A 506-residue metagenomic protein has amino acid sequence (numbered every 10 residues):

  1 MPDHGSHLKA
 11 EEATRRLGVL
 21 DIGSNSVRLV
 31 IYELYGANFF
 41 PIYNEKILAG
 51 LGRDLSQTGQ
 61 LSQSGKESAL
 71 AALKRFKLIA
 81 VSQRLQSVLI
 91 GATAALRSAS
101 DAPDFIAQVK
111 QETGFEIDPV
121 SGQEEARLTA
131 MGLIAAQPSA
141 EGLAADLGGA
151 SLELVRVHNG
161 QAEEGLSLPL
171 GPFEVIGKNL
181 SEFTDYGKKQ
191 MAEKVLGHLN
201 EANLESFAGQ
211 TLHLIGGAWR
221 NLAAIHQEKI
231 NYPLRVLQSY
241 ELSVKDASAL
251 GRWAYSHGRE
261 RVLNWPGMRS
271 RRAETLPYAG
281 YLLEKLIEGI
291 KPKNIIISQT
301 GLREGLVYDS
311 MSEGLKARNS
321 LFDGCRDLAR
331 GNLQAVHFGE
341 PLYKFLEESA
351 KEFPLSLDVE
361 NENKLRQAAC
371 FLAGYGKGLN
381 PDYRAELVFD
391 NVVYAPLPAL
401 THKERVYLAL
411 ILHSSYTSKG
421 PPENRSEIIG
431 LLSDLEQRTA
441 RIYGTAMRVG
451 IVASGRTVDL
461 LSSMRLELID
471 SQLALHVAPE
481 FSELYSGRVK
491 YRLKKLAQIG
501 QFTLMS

Functional and structural regions predicted by a protein language model:
P2-E12, M131: A short, basic/flexible loop-to-alpha-helix module at the beginning of a structural domain
E11-F40: N-terminal basic/disordered segments at the start of proteins
T14-L17, I31-L34, G50, D54-L85 (+8 more regions): Helical "lid/coupling" subdomains associated with nucleotide-phosphate turnover
D21-S26, A145-S151, I215-A218, Q299: A short acidic Gly-Thr/Ser loop motif
G23, A92-T93: A secondary-structure boundary/capping signal
A37-I42, Q161-E163: Beta-strand initiation motifs
S100-E112: Short, electropositive alpha-helical surface patch
S482-T503: Short, non-transmembrane amphipathic alpha-helical segments
